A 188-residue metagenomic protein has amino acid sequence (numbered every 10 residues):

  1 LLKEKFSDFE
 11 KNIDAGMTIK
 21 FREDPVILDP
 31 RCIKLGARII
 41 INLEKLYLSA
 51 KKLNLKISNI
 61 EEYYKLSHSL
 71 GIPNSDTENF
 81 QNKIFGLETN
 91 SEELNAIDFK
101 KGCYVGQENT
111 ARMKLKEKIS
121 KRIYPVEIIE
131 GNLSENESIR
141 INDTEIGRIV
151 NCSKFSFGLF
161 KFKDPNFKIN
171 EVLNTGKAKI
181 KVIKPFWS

Functional and structural regions predicted by a protein language model:
L1-L70, I141: Acidic, low-complexity central loop/insert segments
E4-E23, I27, K83-D98, N151-N166: A broadly tuned preference for mixed-charge, low-complexity surface segments
A37-I123: Anionic-ligand-binding alpha/beta catalytic cores of soluble enzymes and soluble regulatory domains that recognize
T89-I97, Q107, A111-S188: Glycine-rich, small/acidic residue-mixed loop/short-helix segments
